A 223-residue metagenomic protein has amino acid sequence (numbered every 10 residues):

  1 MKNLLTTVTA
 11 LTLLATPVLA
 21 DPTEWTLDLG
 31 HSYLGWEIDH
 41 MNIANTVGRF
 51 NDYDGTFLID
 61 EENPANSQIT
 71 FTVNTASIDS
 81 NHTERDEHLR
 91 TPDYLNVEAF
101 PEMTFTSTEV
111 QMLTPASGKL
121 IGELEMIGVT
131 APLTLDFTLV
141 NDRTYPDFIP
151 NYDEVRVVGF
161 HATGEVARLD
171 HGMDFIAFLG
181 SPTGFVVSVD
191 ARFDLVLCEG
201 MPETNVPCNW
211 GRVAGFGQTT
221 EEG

Functional and structural regions predicted by a protein language model:
M1-A20: Gram-negative bacterial Sec-dependent N-terminal signal peptides
A20-G223: Low-complexity, acidic/polar, glycine-enriched regions of mature
